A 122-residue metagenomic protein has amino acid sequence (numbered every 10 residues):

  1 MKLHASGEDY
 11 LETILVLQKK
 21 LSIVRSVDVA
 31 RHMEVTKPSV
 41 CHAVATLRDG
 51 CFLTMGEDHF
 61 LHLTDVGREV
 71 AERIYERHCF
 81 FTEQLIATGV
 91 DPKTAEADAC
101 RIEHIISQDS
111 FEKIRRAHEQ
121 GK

Functional and structural regions predicted by a protein language model:
M1-V35: N-terminal helix-turn-helix DNA-binding core of bacterial DNA-binding proteins
S6-D9, R25, V66, R77 (+1 more regions): N-terminal positioning helix adjacent to the helix-turn-helix/winged-helix DNA-binding module
E12, H42, A97: DNA-binding alpha-helical recognition surfaces that contact promoter or target DNA
V24-E57: Canonical helix-turn-helix DNA-binding module
T36, G89-K93: Helix N-cap / loop-to-helix initiation motif
H59-R77: Basic, amphipathic "hinge/linker" alpha-helix immediately C-terminal to the N-terminal HTH DNA-binding motif
H78-F80, E96: A generic alpha-helix surface/boundary motif
A97-K122: C-terminal regulatory/oligomerization modules of transcriptional regulators
